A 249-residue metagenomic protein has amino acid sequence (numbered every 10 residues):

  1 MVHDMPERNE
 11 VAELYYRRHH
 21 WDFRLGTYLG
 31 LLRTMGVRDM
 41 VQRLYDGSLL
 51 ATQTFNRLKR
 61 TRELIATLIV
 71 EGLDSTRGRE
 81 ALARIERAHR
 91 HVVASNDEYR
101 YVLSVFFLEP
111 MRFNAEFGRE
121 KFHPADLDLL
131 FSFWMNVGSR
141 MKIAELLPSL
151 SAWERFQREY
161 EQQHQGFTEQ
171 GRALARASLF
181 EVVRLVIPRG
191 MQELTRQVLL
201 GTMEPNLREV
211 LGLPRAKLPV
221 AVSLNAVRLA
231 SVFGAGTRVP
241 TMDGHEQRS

Functional and structural regions predicted by a protein language model:
M1-S249: Mature, function-bearing regions of proteins
